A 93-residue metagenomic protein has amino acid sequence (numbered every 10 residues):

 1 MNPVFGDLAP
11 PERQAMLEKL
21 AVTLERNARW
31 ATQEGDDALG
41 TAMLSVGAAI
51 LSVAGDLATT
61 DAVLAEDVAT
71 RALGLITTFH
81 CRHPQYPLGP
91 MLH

Functional and structural regions predicted by a protein language model:
M1-H93: C-terminal-biased regions
